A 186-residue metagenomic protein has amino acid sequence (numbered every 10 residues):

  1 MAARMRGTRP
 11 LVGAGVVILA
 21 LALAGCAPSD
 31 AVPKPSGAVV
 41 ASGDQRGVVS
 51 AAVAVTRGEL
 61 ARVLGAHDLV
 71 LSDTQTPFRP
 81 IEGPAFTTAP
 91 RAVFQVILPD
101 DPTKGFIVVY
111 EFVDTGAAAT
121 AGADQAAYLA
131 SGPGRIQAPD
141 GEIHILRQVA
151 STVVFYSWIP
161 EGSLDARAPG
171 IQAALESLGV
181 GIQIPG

Functional and structural regions predicted by a protein language model:
A2-G15: Bacterial N-terminal signal peptides that target proteins for export
A22-G25: C-terminal motif of bacterial Sec signal peptides marking the signal peptidase cleavage site
A27-D30: Bacterial signal peptide processing site
V32-V48, G132-G186: A short, solvent-exposed beta-edge/loop patch
V55-V70: Amphipathic alpha-helical segments
T56-L60, A117-Q125, R167-A174: Stable alpha-helical elements in mature extracytoplasmic
A66-G105: Secretory pathway targeting signatures of secreted, lumenal, and periplasmic proteins
D100-T120: A short acidic-to-branched-hydrophobic micro-motif
